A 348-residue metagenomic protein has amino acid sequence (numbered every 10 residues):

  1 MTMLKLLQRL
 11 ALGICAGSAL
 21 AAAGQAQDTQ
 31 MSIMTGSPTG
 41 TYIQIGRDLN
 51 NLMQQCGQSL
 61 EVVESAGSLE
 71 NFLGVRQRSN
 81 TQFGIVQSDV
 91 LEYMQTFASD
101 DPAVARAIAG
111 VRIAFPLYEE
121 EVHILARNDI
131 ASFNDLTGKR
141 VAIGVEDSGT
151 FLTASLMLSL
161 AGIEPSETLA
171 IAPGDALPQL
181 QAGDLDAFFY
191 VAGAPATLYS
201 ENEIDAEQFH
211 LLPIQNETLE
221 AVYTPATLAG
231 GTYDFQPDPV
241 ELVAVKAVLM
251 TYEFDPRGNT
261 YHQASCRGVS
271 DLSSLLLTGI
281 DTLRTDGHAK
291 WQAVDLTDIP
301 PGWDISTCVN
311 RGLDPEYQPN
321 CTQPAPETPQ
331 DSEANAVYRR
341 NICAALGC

Functional and structural regions predicted by a protein language model:
M1-L12: Bacterial N-terminal signal peptides that target proteins for export
L20-A26: Sec/Tat signal peptide C-region and signal peptidase I cleavage site
D28, G40, G57, G67-E70 (+8 more regions): Extracytoplasmic
D28-Q54, L60, E120-A182: Bilobed "Venus flytrap"/periplasmic-binding protein-like clamshell domains and structurally analogous long
G46, V62-V104, A176-Q179, P195-E203: Pocket-flanking alpha-helical
S88, E164-S265: Pocket-lining segment of extracytoplasmic ligand-binding domains
A103-L117, Y233-V240: A structural signal for short loop-to-beta-strand junctions that line the ligand-binding cleft of periplasmic/secreted
L242-C348: Segments of small-molecule ligand-sensing domains
